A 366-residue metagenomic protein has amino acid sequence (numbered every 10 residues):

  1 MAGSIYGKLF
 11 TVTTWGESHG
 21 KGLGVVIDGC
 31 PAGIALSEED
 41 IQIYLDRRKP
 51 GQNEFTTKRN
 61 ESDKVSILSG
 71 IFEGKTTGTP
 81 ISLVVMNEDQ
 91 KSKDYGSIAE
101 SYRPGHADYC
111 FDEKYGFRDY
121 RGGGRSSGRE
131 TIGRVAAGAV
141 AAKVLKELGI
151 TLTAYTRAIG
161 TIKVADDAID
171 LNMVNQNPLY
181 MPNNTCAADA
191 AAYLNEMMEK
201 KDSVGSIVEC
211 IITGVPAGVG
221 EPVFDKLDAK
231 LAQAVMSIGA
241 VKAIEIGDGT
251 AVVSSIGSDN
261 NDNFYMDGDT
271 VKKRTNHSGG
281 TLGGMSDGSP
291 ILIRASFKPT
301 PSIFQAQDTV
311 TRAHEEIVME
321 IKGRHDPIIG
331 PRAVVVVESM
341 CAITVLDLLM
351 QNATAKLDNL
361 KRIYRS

Functional and structural regions predicted by a protein language model:
M1-R59: N-terminal, positively charged regions that mediate nucleic acid binding
T11, S302-S366: Internal helix-turn-beta structural module
T11-T14, D119-E130, A217-E221, N276-T281 (+1 more regions): A short glycine/serine-rich beta->alpha loop
W15-K21, K201-V204, V208-E316: Glycine-rich anion/phosphate-binding loop at the beta-strand->alpha-helix junction
K21-G33, R129-I150, D225, A229-Q233 (+3 more regions): Alpha-helical support elements that line or immediately flank enzyme active sites and cofactor-binding pockets
L45-P104, D108: Glycine-rich, N-terminal phosphate-binding loop and its surrounding beta-alpha-beta segment
A99-G124, Q307-H325: Short acidic, glycine/tyrosine-flanked loop/strand segments centered on an H-E-D-like triad
E113-V223: Glycine-rich, mobile lid/loop segments that gate access to catalytic sites or pores
